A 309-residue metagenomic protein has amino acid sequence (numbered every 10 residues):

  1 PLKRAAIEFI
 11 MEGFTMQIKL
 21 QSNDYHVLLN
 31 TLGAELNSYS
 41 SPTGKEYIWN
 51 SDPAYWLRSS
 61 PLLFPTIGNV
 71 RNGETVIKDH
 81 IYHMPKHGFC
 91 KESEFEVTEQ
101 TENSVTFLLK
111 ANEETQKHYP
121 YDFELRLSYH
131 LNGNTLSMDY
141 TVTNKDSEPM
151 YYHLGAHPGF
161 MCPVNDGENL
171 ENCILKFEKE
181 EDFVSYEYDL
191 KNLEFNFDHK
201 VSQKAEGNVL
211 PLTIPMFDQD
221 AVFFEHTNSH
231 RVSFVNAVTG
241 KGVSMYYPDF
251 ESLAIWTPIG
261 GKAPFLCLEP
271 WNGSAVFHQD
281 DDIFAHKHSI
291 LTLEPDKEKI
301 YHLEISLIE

Functional and structural regions predicted by a protein language model:
L20, E113-V164: Acidic, contiguous internal or C-terminal segments within carbohydrate-active enzymes that form a structured patch used
N23-I81: Acidic-aromatic substrate-binding/catalytic surfaces of carbohydrate-active enzymes
L29, T75-H83, L291-I308: Short Pro-Gly-centered flexible turn/kink motifs
S59-S60, F64-P65, H278-A285: Short, structured beta-strand/loop micro-motifs enriched in basic residues and often containing a Trp
H80-G133: Extended, loop-rich substrate-binding clefts of extracytoplasmic carbohydrate-active enzymes
R126-S128, H288-L293: Beta-strand-rich interaction surfaces with strong enrichment in secreted/lumenal proteins
C162, D166-P248: Active-site/ligand-binding surface loops and adjacent short beta/alpha elements that line catalytic pockets across
N236-V276: Glycine-rich active-site loops that engage anionic ligands at enzyme catalytic sites
